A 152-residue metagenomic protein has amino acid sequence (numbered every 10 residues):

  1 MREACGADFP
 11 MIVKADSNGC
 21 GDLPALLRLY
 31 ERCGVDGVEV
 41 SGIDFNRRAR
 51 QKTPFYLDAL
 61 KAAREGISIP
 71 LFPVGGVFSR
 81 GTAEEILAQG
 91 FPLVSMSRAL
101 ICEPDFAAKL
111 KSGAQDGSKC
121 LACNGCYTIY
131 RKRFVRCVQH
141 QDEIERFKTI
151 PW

Functional and structural regions predicted by a protein language model:
M1-W152: Flavin-dependent oxidoreductase catalytic cores
